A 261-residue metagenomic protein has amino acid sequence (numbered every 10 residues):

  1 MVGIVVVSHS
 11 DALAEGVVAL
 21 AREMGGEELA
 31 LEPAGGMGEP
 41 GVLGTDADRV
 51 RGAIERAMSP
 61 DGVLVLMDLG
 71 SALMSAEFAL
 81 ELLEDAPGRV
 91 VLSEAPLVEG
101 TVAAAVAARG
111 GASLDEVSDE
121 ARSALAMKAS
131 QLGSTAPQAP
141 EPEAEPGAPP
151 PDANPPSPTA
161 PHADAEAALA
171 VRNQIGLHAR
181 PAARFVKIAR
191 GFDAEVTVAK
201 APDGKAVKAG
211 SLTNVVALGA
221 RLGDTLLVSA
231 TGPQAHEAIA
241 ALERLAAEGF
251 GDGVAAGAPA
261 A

Functional and structural regions predicted by a protein language model:
M1-I175, A179-G204, G210-G219, L227 (+2 more regions): N-terminal loops that bind phosphate or other acidic moieties and the adjacent beta-alpha structural core
T231-A235: Helix N-cap motif at beta-to-alpha junctions
A238: Basic, polyanion-interacting recognition surfaces, primarily in bacterial LytTR/OmpR-type DNA-binding effector domains
